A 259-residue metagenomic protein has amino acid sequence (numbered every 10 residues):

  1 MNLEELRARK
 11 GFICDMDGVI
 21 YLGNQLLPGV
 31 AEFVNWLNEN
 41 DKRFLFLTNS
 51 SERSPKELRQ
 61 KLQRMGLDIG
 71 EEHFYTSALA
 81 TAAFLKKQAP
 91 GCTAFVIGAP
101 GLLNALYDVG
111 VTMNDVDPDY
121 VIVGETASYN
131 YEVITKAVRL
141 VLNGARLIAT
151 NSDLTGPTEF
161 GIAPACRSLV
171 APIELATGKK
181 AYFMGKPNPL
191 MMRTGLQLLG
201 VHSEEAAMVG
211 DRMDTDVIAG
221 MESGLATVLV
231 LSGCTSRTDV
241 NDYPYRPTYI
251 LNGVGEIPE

Functional and structural regions predicted by a protein language model:
N2-C14, V19-K42, R53-Y75, A82-E259: Asp-based, Mg2+/Mn2+-dependent phosphohydrolase catalytic module
S50: Conserved phosphate/oxyanion-binding catalytic-loop motifs
